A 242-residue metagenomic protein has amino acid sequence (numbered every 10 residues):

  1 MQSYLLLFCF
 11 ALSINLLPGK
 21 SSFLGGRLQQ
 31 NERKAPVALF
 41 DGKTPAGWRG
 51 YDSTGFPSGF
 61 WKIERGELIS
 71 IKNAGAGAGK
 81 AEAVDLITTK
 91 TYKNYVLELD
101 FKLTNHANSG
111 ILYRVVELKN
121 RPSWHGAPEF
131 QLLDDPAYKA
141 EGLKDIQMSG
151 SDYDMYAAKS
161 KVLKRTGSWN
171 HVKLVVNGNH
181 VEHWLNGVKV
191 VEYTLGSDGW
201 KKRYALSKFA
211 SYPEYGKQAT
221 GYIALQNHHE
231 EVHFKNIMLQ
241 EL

Functional and structural regions predicted by a protein language model:
M1-Q30: Bacterial Sec-dependent N-terminal signal peptides
S21-L242: Carbohydrate-interacting regions of secretory-pathway proteins
